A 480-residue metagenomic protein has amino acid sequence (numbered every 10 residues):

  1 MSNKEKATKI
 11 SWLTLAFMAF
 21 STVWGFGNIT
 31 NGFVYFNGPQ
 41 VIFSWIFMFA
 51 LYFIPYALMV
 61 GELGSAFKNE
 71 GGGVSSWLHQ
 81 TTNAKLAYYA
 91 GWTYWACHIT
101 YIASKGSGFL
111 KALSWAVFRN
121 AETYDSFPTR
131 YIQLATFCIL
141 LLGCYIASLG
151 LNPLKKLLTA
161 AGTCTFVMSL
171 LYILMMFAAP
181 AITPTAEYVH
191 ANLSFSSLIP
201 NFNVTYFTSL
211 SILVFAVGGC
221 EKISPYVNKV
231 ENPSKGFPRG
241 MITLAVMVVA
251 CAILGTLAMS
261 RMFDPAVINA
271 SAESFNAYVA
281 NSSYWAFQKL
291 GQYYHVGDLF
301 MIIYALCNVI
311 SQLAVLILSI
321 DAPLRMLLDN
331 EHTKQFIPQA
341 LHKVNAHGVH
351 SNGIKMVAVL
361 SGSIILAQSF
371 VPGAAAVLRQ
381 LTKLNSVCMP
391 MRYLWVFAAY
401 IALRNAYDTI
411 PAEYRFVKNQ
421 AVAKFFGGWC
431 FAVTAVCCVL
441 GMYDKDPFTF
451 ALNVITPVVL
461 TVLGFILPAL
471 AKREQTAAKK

Functional and structural regions predicted by a protein language model:
M1-F43, F47, Y52-G61, N69 (+1 more regions): Membrane-interface "cap" regions at the ends of multi-pass membrane proteins
E5-A7, K343-H347, P390-D444: C-terminal membrane-solvent junction of multi-pass transporters and transport-like membrane proteins
E5-T8, F43, T123, F127-R130 (+2 more regions): Helix-loop-helix junctions that connect adjacent transmembrane segments in multi-pass membrane transporters
A7-L13, Q133-L134, E231-P233, T243-V248 (+2 more regions): Loop-to-transmembrane helix boundary motifs in multi-pass membrane proteins
P55-E62, A66, E70-T136, Y145 (+3 more regions): Hydrophobic transmembrane alpha-helices that form the core helical bundles of multi-pass secondary transporters
S76-W77, G240-L316, F336-Q380, N385: TM-loop-TM module centered on a large, flexible mid-protein loop between adjacent transmembrane helices in multi-pass
T93-F109, K222-Y226, H295-P338, M391-Y400 (+1 more regions): Membrane-helix boundary/coupling elements in multi-pass transport proteins
Q133-Y188, G218, M241-V246, T382-W395 (+3 more regions): Membrane-interface loop-to-helix entry segments
